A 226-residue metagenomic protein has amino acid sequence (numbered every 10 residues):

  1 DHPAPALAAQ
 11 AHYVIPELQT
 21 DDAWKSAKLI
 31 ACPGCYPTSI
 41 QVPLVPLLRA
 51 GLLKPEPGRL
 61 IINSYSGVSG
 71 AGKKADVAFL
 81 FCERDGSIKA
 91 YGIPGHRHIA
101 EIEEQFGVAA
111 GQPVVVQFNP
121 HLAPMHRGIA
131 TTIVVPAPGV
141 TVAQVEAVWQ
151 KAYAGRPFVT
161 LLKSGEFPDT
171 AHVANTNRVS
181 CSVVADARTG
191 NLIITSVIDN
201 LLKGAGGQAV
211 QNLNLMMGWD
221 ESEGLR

Functional and structural regions predicted by a protein language model:
D1-G86, Y91-I93, G111, V184-A187 (+1 more regions): N-terminal Rossmann-like NAD(P) cofactor-binding subdomain of oxidoreductases, focused on the glycine-rich
Q10-I15, Q19-T20, S69-A71, G95-I102 (+3 more regions): Low-complexity, flexible helical/coil segments
P33, N63-S66, P124, N200-L202 (+1 more regions): Short glycine- and Lys/Arg-enriched binding-loop motifs that mark or flank ligand-binding interfaces
T38, G139-V140, N200: A generic structural signal for alpha-helix starts
V42-P46, E101-Q105, Q144, Q208 (+1 more regions): Alpha-helical scaffold segments in soluble metabolic enzymes
E56-S64, V68-I194: C-terminal substrate-binding/catalytic lobe of Rossmann-fold NAD(P)-dependent oxidoreductases
R178-R226: NAD(P)-dependent Rossmann-like dehydrogenase/reductase catalytic/cofactor-binding core
